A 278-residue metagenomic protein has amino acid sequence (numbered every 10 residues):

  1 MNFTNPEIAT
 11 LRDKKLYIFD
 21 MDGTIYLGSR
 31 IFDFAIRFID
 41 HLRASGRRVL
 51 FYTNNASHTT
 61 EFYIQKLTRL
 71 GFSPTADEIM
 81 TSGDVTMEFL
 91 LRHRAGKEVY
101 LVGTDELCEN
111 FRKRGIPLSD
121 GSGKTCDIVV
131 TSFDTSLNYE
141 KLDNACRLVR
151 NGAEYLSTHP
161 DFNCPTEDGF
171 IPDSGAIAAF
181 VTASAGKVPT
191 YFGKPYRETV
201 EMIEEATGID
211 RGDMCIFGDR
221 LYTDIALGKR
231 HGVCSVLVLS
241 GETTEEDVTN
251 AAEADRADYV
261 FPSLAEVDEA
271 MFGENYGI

Functional and structural regions predicted by a protein language model:
N2-F19, Y26-R47, E61-M80, M87-I278: Asp-based, Mg2+/Mn2+-dependent phosphohydrolase catalytic module
N55: Conserved phosphate/oxyanion-binding catalytic-loop motifs
